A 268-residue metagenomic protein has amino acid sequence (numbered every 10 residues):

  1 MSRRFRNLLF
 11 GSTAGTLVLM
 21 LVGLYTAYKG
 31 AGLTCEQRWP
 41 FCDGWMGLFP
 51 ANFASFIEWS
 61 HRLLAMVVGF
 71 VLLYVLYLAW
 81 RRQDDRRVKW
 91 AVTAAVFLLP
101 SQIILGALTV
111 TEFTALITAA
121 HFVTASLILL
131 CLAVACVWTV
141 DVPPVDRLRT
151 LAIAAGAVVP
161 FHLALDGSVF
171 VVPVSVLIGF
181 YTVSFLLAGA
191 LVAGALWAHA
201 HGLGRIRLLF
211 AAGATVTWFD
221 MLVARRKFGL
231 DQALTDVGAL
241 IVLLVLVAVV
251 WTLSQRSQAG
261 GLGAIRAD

Functional and structural regions predicted by a protein language model:
M1-D268: Polytopic transmembrane helical bundles with strong interfacial aromatic enrichment
